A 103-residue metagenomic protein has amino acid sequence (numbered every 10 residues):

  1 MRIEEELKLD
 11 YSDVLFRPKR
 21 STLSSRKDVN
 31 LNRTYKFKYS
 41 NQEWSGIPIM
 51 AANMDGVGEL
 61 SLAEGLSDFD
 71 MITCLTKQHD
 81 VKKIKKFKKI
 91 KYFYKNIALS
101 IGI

Functional and structural regions predicted by a protein language model:
M1-I103: Active-site entrance/lid segments in N-terminal catalytic domains of soluble metabolic enzymes
